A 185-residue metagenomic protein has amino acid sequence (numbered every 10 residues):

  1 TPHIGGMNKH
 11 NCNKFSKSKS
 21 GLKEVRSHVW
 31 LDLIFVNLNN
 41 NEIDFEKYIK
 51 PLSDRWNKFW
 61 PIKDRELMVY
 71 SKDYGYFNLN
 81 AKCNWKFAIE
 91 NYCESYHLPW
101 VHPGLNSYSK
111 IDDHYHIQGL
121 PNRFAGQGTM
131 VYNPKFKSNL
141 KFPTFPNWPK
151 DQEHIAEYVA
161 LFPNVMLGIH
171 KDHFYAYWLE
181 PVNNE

Functional and structural regions predicted by a protein language model:
T1-S18: Long, hydrophobic, well-ordered secondary-structure blocks that form the structural core and pocket-lining surfaces
N13, K19-K23, V29: Phosphate/pyrophosphate-binding betaalpha-module
V25-E185: C-terminal catalytic domain of Rieske-type non-heme iron oxygenases
